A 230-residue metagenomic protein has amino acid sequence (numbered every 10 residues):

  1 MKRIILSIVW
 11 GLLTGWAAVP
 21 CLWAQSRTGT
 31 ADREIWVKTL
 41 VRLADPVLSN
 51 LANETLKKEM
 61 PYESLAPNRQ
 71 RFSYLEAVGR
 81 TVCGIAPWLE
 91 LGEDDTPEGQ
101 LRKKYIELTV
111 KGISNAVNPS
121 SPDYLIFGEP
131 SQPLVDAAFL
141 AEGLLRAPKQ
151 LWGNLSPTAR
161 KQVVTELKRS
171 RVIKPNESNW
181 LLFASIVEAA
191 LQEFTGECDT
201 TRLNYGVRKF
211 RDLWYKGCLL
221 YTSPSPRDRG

Functional and structural regions predicted by a protein language model:
M1-S26: Bacterial Sec-dependent N-terminal signal peptides
Q25-E76, C83, P87, E107-G112: Low-complexity, Ser/Thr/Pro/Gly-enriched N-terminal "stalk/linker" regions
T39-E59, K103-D123, P157-P175, E197-L220: Long, well-ordered core segments of solenoidal/helical folds
R69-A138, A147-P148: Membrane helical hairpin/interfacial module
G79-C83, K111, V135-R146, L182-F194 (+2 more regions): Contiguous, well-ordered alpha-helical segments that form the cores/surfaces of helical PPI scaffolds
D95-T96, Q150-N154, T195: Inter-helical turn/loop segments and adjacent helix faces that build the functional surface of alpha-helical bundle
L125-L134, A147-A159, V172-N179: Alpha-helix boundary/capping segments in eukaryotic regulatory proteins
Y221-G230: Single conserved hydrophobic/aromatic residue that forms the stacking wall/gate of nucleotide- or nucleobase-binding
